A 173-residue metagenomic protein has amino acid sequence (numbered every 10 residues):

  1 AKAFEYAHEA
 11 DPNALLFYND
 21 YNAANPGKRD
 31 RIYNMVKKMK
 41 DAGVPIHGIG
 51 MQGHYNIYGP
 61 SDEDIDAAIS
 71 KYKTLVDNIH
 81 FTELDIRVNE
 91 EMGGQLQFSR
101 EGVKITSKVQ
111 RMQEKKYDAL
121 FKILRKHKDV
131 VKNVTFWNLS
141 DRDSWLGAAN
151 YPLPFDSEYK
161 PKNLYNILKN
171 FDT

Functional and structural regions predicted by a protein language model:
A1-R29, H80-E83, N133-L139: Aromatic-lined carbohydrate-recognition surfaces of secreted/lumenal glycan-active proteins
Y6, P60-V76, H80, L84-T173: Aromatic-rich peripheral "rim/lid" segments of glycoside hydrolase catalytic domains that contact and position glycan
H8, Q52-H54: Histidine-centered active-site/metal-ligand motif
E9-A14, D41-P45, H127-D129: Short helix-capping segments at alpha-helix termini
A23-G27, N56-Y58, V88: Short, small-residue-enriched loops and turns at beta-alpha junctions that line or gate enzyme active sites
N25-A42, S61-I69: Distinct, well-ordered alpha-helical segments
A42-I46, H54-I57: Surface-exposed beta-loop-beta
